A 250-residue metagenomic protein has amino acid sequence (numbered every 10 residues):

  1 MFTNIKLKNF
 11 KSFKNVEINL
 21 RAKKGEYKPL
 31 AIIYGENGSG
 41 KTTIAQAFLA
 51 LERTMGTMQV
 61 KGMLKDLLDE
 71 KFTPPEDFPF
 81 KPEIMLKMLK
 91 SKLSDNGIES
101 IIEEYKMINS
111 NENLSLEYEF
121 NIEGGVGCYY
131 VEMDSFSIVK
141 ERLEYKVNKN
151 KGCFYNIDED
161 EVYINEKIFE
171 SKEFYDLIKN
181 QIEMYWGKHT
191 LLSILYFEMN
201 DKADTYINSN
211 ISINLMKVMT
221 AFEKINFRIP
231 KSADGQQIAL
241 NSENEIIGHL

Functional and structural regions predicted by a protein language model:
M1, M55-M58, M63, M85-M88 (+5 more regions): Detector for methionine-enriched segments
M1-D77: Pre-Walker A-like glycine/lysine-rich segment at the N-terminus of P-loop NTPase domains
M1-K8, I102-K106, L177-Q181, H249: Intrinsically disordered, low-complexity boundary segments flanking structured domains
F10-S12, G25, S110, E123 (+1 more regions): A generic structural signal for short, solvent-exposed coil/turn residues that cap or connect secondary-structure
G25, G35-G40, G56, G62 (+6 more regions): Residue-identity detector for glycine
A47-C128: Conserved P-loop NTP-binding catalytic core
S115-L250: Electropositive, glycine-dotted interaction segments that contact anionic polymers or phosphate-rich ligands
